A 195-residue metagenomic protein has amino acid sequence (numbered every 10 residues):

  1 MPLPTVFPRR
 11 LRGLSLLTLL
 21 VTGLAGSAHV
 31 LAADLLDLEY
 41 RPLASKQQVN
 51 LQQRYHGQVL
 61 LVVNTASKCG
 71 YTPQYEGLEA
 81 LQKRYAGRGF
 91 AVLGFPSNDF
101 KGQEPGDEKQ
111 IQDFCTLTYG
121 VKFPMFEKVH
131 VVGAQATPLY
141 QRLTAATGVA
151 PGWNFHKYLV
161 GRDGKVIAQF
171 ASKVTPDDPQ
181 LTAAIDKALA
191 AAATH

Functional and structural regions predicted by a protein language model:
P2-L17: Bacterial N-terminal signal peptides that target proteins for export
S15-G26: Bacterial N-terminal signal peptides
G26-A32: Sec/Tat signal peptide C-region and signal peptidase I cleavage site
L38-V59, A80-Y85: A short beta-strand-turn-helix
H56-L60, G87-A91, Y119-P124, N154 (+1 more regions): Loop/turn elements at helix/coil->beta-strand transitions in domains of secreted/extracellular proteins
N64-K68: Amphipathic alpha-helical repeat scaffolds
Y71-A136: Structural microenvironment flanking redox-active thiols in thiol-disulfide oxidoreductases
P138-H195: Thiol-/selenol-based redox modules, centered on thioredoxin-like and closely related oxidoreductase domains
